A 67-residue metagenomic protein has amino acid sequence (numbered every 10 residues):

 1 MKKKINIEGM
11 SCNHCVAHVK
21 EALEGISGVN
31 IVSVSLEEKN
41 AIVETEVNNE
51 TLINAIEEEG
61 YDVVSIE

Functional and structural regions predicted by a protein language model:
M1-E67: Flexible metal-binding regulatory segments at protein termini and peripheral loops
